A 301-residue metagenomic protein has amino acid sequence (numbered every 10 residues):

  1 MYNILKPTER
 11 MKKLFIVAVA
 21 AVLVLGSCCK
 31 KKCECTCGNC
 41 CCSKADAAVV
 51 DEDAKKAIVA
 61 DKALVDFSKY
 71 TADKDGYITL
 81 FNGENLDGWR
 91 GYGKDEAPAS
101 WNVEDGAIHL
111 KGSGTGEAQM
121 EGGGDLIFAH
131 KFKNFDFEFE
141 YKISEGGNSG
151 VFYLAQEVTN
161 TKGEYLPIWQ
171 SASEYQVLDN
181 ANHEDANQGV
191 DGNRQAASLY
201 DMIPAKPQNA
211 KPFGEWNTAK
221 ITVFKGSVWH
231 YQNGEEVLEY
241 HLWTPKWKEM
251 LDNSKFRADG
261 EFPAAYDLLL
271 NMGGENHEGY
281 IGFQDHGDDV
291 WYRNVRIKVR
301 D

Functional and structural regions predicted by a protein language model:
M1-A45: Bacterial Sec-dependent N-terminal signal peptides
C29-K32, C41-D301: Carbohydrate-interacting regions of secretory-pathway proteins
